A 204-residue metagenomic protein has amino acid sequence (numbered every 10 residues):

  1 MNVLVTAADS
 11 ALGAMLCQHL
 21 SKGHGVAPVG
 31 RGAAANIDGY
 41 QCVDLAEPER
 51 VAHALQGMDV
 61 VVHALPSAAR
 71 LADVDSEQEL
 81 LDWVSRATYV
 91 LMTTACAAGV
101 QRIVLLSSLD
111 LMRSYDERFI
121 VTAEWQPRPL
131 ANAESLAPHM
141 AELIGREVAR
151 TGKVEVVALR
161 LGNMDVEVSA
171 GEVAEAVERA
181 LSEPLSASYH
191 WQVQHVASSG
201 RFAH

Functional and structural regions predicted by a protein language model:
M1-G23: N-terminal Rossmann NAD(P)H-binding glycine-rich loop of SDR-like oxidoreductase domains
T6, V29, A64-S67, I103-L109 (+1 more regions): SDR active-site strand-loop-helix element
H24-A35: Conserved glycine-rich Rossmann-like NAD(P)H-binding loop of the short-chain dehydrogenase/reductase
A34-W83: NAD(P)H-binding glycine-rich loop region in Rossmannoid oxidoreductase-like domains and their noncatalytic homologs
V43-A46, S76-V90, A98, N132 (+1 more regions): Glycine-rich NAD(P)-binding loop of the Rossmann-fold in SDR/ketoreductase-type enzymes
V90-A131: Conserved Rossmann-fold NAD(P)-dependent oxidoreductase catalytic core, especially the SDR/UDP-sugar
L130-V156: Active-site Tyr-X1-5-Lys
R146, R150, E167-Q194, S198-F202: Alpha-helical substrate-binding/gating segment
